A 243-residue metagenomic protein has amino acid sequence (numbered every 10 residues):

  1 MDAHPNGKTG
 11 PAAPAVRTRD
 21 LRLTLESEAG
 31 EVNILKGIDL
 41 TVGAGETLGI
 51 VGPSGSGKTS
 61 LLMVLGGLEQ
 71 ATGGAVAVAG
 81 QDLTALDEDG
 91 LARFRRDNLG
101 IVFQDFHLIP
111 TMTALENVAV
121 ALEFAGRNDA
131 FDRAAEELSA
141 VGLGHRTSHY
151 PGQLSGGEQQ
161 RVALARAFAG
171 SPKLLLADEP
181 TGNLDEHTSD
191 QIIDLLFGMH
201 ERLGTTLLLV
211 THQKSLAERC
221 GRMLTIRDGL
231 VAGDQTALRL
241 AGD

Functional and structural regions predicted by a protein language model:
M1-T24, G233-D243: ABC-family P-loop ATPase nucleotide-binding domain
P14-I226: ABC family nucleotide-binding domain
G90, L230, L238: Residue-level detector of flexible, active-site-proximal loop/helix-junction positions within diverse enzyme catalytic
M223-Q235: H-loop (His-switch) and adjacent beta-strand-loop-beta switch element of ABC-type ATPase nucleotide-binding domains
